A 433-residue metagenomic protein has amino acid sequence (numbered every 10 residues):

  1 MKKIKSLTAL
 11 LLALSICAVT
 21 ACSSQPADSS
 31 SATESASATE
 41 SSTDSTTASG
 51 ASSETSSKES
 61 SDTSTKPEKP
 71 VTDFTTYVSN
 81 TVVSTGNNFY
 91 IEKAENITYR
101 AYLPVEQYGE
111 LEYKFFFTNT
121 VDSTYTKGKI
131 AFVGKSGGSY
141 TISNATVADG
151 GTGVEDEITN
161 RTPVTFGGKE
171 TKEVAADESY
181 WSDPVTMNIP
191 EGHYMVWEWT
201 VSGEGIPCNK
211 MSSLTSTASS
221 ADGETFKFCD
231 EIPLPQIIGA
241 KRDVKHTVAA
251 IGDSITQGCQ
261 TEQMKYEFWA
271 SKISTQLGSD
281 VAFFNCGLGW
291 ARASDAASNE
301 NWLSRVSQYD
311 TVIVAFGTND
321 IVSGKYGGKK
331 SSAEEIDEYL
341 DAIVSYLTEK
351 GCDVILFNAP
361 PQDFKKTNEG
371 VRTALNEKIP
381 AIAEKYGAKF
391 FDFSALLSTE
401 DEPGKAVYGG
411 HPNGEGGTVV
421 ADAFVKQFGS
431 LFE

Functional and structural regions predicted by a protein language model:
M1-L10: Bacterial N-terminal signal peptides that target proteins for export
A18-A21: C-terminal motif of bacterial Sec signal peptides marking the signal peptidase cleavage site
S24-I251, T256-Q257, T261-Q263: N-terminal secretory targeting modules
F117, T247-G252, T256-Q257, A282-G287 (+6 more regions): Structural recognition of the beta-strand scaffold that forms the well-ordered cores of secreted hydrolase catalytic
K245-A250, I255-D341, D363-K365, T373 (+1 more regions): Conserved SGNH/GDSL esterase-like catalytic core that processes O-acyl groups on lipids and polysaccharides
S279, K350, K385-Y386: Short, structured coil segments at secondary-structure junctions
D341-G351, P380: Surface-exposed amphipathic alpha-helices with a cationic face
P360-E433: Catalytic His-Asp segment of secreted/periplasmic serine-dependent ester chemistry enzymes
